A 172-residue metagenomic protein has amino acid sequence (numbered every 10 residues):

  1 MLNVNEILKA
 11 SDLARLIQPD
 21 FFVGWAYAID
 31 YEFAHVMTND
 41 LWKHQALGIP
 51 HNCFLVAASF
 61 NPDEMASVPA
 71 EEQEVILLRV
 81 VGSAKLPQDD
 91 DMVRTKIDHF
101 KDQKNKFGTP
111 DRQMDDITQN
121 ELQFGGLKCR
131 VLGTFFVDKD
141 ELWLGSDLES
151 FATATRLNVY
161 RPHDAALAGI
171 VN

Functional and structural regions predicted by a protein language model:
L2-V171: Conserved ASCE P-loop ATPase motor domains encompassing nucleic-acid-directed helicases/translocases
